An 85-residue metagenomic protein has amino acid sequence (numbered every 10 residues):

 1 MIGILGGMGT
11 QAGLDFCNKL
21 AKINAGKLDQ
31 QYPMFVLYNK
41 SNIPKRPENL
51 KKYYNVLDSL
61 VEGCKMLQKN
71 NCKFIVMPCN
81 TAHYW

Functional and structural regions predicted by a protein language model:
M1-W85: Non-catalytic structural scaffold of enzyme domains
